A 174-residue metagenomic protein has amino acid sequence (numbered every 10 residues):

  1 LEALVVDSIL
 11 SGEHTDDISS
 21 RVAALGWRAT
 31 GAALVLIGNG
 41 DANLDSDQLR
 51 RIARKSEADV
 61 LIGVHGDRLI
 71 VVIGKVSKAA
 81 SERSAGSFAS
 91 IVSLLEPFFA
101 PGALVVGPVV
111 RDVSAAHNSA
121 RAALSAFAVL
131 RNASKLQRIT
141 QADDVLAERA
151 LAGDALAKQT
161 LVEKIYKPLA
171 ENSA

Functional and structural regions predicted by a protein language model:
E2, S8-A174: Cytosolic nucleotide-utilizing catalytic cores of signal-transduction proteins
